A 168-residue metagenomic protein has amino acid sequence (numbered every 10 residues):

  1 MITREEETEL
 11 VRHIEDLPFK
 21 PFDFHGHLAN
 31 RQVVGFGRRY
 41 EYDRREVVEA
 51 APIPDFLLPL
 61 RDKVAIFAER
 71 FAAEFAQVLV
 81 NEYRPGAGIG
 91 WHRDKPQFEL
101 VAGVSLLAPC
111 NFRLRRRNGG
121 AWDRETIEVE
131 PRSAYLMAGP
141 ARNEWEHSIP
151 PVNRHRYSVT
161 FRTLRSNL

Functional and structural regions predicted by a protein language model:
M1-L168: Non-heme Fe(II) oxygenase metal-center motifs and adjacent flexible, charged/small-residue loops
